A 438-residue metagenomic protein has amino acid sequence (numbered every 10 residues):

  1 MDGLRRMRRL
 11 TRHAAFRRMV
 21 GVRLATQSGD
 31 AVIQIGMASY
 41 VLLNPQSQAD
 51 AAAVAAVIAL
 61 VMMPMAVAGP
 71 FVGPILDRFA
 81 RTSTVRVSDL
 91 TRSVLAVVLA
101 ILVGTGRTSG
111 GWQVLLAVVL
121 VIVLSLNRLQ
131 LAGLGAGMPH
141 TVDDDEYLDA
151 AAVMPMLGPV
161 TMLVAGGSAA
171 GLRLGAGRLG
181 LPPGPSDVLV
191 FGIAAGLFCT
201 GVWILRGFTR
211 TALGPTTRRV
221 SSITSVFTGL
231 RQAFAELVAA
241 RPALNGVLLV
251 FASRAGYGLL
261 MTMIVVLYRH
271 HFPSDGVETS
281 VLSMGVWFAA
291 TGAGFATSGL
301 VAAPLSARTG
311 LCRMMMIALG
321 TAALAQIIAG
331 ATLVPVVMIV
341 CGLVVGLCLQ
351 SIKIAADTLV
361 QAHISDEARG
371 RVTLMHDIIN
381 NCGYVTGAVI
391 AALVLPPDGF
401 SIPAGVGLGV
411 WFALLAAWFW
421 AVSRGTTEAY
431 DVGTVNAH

Functional and structural regions predicted by a protein language model:
M1-R17, T211-L248, H438: Juxtamembrane intracellular "pre-TM" segments in multi-pass secondary transporters
R18-Q34, L60-L76, A80-S93, L115-A176 (+4 more regions): Substrate-agnostic recognition of the 12-TM MFS/MFS-like secondary transporter fold
V20, L24-S28, V32-G36, R173 (+2 more regions): A single, central transmembrane helix in multi-pass transporters
V32, G36-P64: Extracellular/periplasmic helix-loop-helix junction of adjacent transmembrane segments in MFS-like secondary
G36-P45, A100-T108, V164-F191, V266 (+2 more regions): Transmembrane alpha-helix termini and helix-breaking/packing motifs in multi-pass membrane transporters
V54, L60, V67, F71 (+6 more regions): C-terminal transmembrane bundle of multi-pass solute transporters/carriers
I101-V119, G330-G342: Helix-loop junctions at membrane interfaces in 12-TM secondary transporters
L134-A136, H140-T141, D187, F191-S221 (+1 more regions): Helix-loop junctions on the cytosolic side of multi-pass membrane transporters, especially the intracellular loop
